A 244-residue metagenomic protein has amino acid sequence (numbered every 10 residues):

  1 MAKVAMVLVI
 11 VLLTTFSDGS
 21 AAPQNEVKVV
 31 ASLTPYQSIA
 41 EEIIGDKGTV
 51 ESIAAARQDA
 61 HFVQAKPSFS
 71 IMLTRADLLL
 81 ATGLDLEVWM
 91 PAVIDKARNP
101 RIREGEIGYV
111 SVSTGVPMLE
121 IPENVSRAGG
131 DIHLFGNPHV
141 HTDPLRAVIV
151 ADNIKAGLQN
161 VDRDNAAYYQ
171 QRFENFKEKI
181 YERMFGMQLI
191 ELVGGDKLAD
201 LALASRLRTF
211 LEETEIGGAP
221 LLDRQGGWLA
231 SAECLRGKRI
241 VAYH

Functional and structural regions predicted by a protein language model:
M1-K3, R75: Extended alpha-helical regions
K3-T15: Bacterial N-terminal signal peptides
A21-H244: Extracytoplasmic metal-acquisition and chelation regions
